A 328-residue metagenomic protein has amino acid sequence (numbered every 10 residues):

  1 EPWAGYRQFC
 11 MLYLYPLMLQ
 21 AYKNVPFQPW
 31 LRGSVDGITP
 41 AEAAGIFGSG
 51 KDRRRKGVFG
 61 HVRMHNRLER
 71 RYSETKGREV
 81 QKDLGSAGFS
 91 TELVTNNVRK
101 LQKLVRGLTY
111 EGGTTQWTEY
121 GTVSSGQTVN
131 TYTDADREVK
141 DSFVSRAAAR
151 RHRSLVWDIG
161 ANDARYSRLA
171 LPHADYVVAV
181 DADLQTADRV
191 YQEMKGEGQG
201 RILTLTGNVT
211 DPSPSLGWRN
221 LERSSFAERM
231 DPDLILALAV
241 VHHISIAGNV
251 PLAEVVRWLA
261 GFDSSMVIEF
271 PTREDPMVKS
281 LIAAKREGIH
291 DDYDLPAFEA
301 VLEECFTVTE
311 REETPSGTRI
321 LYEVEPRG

Functional and structural regions predicted by a protein language model:
E1-A21: Catalytic activation segment of kinase domains across protein kinase-like and atypical kinase folds
H152-N162: Conserved class I S-adenosyl-L-methionine
D163-D175: Conserved SAM-binding loop of SAM-dependent methyltransferases across substrates and taxa, primarily the Class I
Y176-D181: Conserved SAM-binding motif I beta-strand of class I
Y191-R229: S-adenosyl-L-methionine
L236: A conserved beta-strand element that flanks and buttresses the S-adenosyl-L-methionine
H243-L259: A short, conserved alpha-helix within the catalytic core of class I
W258-R273: Conserved beta-strand signature within the Rossmann-like core of class I S-adenosyl-L-methionine
